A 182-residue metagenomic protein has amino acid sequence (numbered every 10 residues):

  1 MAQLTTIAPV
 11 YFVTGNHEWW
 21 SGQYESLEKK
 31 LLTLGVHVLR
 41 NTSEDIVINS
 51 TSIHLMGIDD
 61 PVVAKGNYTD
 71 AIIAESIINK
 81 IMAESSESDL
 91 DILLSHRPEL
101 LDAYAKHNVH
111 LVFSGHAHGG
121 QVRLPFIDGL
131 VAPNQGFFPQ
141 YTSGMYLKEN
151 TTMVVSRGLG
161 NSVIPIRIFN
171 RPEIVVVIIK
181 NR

Functional and structural regions predicted by a protein language model:
M1-R182: Soluble catalytic domains of enzymes that build or remodel membrane lipids, polysaccharides, and related
